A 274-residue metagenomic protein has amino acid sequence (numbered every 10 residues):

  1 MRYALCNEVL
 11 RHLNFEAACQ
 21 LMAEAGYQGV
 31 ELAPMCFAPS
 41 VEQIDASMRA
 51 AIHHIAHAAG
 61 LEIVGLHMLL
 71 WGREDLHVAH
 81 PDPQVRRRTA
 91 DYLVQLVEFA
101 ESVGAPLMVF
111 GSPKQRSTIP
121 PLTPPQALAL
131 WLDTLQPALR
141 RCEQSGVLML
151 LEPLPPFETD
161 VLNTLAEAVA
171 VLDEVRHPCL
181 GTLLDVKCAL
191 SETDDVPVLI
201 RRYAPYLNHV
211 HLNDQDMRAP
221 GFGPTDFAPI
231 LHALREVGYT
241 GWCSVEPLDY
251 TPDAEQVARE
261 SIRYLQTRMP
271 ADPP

Functional and structural regions predicted by a protein language model:
M1-A4, V9-G26, H53, H57 (+3 more regions): Histidine-acidic metal/acid-base catalytic patches
V9-R11, P34-C36, L69-G72, K114-R116 (+4 more regions): Active-site-proximal loop/turn and secondary-structure-junction residues that shape catalytic pockets, frequently
E16-A17, H57-A58, E62, R73-G181: Active-site acidic/histidine proton-transfer and metal-coordination neighborhood in alpha/beta enzyme cores
G29, P34, H67-L70, V109-K114 (+1 more regions): Short, small-residue-rich loop/turn micro-motifs
E31, G65, V109, L150 (+2 more regions): Conserved beta-strand positions in the central sheet of alpha/beta enzyme cores
A33-H53, S112-K114, I119: Glycine-rich, proline-tolerant flexible connector loops at the mouths of alpha/beta enzymes
E42-R49, D82-R86, P121-L128, V161 (+3 more regions): Flexible, glycine- and charge-enriched loops at secondary-structure boundaries
R49-A51, P137-A138, I230: Structural alpha-helical segments in enzyme catalytic/regulatory domains
